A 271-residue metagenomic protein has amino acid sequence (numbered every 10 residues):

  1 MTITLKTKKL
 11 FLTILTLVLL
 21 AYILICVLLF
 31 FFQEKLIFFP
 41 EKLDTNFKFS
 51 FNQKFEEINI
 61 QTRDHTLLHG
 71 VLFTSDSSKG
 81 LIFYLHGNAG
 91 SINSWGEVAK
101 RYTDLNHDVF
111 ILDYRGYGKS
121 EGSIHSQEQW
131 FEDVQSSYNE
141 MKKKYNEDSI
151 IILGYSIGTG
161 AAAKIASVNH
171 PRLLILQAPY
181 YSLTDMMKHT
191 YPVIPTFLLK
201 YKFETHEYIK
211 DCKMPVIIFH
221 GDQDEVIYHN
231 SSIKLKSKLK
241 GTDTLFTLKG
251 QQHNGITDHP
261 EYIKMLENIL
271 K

Functional and structural regions predicted by a protein language model:
I14-Q61: An N-terminal hydrophobic leader/cap segment in hydrolases
R63-E140: Membrane-embedded segments
N146-S156: Alpha/beta-hydrolase fold nucleophile elbow
T159-M214, P260: Hydrolase active-site cap/lid region
T205, M214, Y228-S237: Short alpha-helix in the alpha/beta-hydrolase fold that links the catalytic acid
C212-K213, I218-D224: Short beta-strand/loop motif that positions the catalytic acidic residue of the alpha/beta-hydrolase fold
Q223-I227, H253-N254: Acidic catalytic loop of the alpha/beta-hydrolase fold
Q251-E261: Catalytic histidine-centered segment of alpha/beta-hydrolase-like enzymes
